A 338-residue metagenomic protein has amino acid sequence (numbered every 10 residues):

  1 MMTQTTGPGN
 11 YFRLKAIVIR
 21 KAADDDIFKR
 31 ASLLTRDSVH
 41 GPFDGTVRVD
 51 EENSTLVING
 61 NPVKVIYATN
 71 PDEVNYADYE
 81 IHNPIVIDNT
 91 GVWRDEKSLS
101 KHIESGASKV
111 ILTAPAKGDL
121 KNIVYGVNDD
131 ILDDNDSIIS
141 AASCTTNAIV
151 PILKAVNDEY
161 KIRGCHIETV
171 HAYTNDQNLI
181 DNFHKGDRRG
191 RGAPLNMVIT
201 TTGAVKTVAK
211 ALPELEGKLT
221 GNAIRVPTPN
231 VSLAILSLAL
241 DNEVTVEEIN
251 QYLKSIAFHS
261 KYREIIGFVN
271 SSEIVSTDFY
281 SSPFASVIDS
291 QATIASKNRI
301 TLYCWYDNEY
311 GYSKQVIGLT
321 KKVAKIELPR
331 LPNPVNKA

Functional and structural regions predicted by a protein language model:
M1-L179, F183-G190, I294, G318 (+2 more regions): N-terminal Rossmann-like NAD(P) cofactor-binding subdomain of oxidoreductases, focused on the glycine-rich
M1-Q4, K101, P151-A155, T207-E214 (+4 more regions): Alpha-helical scaffold segments in soluble metabolic enzymes
I19-A23, A116-K117, S143-T145, T169-D176 (+4 more regions): Glycine-rich beta-alpha junction loops
L56, I123, I138, I180 (+5 more regions): Short clusters of hydrophobic/aromatic residues that line enzyme substrate/ligand-binding pockets
I81, K97, S143-P151, C165 (+10 more regions): Conserved active-site and cofactor/substrate-binding residues in soluble primary-metabolism enzymes
K161-A223, L238: Catalytic core of tubulin tyrosine ligase-like
K185-G186, I224-T228, Q291-I294: Short, flexible, solvent-exposed loop/turn segments with mixed acidic/basic and small polar residues
G221, L233-A338: C-terminal active-site/capping subdomain that shapes the small-molecule cofactor and substrate pocket of enzyme
